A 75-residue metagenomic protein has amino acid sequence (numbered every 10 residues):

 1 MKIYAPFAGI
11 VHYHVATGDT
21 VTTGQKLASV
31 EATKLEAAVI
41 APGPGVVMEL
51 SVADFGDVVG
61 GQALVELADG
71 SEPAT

Functional and structural regions predicted by a protein language model:
M1-I10, K26-P44, D69-A74: Short beta-strand-turn/beta-hairpin segments enriched in glycine/proline and small hydrophobics that form edge-strand
A5-P6, V11-T20, E49-G56: Short histidine-centered loop motifs in beta-beta connectors
G18-L27, F55-L64: A structural signal for short beta-strand/turn segments enriched in small hydrophobics and glycine
E36, V47, L64: Conserved catalytic core of two-component sensor histidine kinases, primarily the HATPase_c ATP-binding
S51, V65-A68: Compositionally biased amphipathic helical and low-complexity segments enriched in hydrophobic
V52-V58, E72-T75: A general structural signal for short secondary-structure boundary/capping elements
